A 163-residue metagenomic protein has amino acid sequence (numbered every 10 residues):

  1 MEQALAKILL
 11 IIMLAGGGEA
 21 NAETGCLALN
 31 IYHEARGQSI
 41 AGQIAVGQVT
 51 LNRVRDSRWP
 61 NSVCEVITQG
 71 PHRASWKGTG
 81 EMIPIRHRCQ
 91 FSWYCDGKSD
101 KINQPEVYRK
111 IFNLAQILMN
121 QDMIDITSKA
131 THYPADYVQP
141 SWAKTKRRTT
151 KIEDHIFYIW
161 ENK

Functional and structural regions predicted by a protein language model:
M1-I11: Sec-dependent signal peptide recognition, specifically the positively charged N-region followed immediately by
I8-L10, G18-N21: Cleavable N-terminal signal peptides
N21-K163: Bacterial extracytoplasmic/cell-wall-associated proteins, especially those involved in peptidoglycan
